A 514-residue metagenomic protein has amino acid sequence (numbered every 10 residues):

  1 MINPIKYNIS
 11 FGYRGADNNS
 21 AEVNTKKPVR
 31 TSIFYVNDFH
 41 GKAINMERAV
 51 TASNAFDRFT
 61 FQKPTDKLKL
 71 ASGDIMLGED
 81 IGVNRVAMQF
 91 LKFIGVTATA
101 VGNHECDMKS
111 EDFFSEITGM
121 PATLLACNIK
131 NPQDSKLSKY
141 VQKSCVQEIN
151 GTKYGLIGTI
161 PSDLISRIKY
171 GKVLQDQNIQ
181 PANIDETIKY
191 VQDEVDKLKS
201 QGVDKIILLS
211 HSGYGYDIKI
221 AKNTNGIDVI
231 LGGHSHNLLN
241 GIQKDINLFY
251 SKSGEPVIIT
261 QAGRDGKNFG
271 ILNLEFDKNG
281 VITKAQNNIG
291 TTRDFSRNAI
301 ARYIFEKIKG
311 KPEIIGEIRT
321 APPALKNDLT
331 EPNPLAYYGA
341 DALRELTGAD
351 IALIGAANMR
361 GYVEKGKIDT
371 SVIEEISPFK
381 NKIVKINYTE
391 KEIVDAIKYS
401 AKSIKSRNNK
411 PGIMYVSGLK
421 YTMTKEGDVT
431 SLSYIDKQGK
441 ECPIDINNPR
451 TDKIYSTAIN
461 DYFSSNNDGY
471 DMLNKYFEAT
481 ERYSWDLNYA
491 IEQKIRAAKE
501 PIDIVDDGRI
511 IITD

Functional and structural regions predicted by a protein language model:
M1-V23: Non-Sec secretion/translocation targeting segments of pathogen effectors
N8, G12-R14, K26, A49 (+2 more regions): Compositionally biased, intrinsically disordered low-complexity segments
F11, A21, N54, C145 (+2 more regions): Compositionally biased regions
G12, T60-Q62, S296, E306: Compositionally biased, low-structure terminal segments
V23-T292, T330-A336, A342, A352 (+2 more regions): Acidic, metal/ion-coordinating pockets
K27-R30, V36-K42, I179, A262-D514: Catalytic centers of hydrolytic enzymes
